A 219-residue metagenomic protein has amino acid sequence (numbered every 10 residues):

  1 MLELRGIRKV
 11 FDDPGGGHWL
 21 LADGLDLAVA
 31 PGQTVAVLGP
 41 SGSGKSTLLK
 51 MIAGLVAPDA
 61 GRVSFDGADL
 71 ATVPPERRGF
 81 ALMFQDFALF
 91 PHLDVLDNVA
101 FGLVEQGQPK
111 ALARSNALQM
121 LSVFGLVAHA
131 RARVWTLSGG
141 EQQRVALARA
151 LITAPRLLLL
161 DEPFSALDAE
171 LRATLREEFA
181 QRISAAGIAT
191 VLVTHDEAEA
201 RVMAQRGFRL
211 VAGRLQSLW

Functional and structural regions predicted by a protein language model:
M1-E170, R182, E197-A198: ABC family nucleotide-binding domain
G67, G187, A212: ATP/adenylate-binding site constellation spanning eukaryotic-like Ser/Thr protein kinases, ABC-transporter
A173-A186: Helical segment within the ABC ATPase nucleotide-binding domain
G187-V193: Conserved H-loop
R201-A204: Hydrophobic Walker B segment
G207-W219: H-loop (His-switch) and adjacent beta-strand-loop-beta switch element of ABC-type ATPase nucleotide-binding domains
